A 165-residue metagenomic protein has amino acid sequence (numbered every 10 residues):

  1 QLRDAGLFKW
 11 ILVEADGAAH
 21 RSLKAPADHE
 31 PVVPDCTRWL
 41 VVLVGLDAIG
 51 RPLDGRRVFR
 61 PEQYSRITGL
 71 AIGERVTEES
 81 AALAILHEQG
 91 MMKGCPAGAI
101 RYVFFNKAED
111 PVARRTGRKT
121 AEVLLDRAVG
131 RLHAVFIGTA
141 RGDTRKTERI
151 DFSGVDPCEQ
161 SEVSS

Functional and structural regions predicted by a protein language model:
L2-A5, W10, D16-G130, G142: Conserved catalytic-core segment of NTP-binding enzymes
D110-A113, L132-F152: Conserved GTP-binding G-domain of TRAFAC-class P-loop NTPases and closely related GTPase folds
S153-E159: C-terminal accessory extensions appended to soluble enzyme cores
